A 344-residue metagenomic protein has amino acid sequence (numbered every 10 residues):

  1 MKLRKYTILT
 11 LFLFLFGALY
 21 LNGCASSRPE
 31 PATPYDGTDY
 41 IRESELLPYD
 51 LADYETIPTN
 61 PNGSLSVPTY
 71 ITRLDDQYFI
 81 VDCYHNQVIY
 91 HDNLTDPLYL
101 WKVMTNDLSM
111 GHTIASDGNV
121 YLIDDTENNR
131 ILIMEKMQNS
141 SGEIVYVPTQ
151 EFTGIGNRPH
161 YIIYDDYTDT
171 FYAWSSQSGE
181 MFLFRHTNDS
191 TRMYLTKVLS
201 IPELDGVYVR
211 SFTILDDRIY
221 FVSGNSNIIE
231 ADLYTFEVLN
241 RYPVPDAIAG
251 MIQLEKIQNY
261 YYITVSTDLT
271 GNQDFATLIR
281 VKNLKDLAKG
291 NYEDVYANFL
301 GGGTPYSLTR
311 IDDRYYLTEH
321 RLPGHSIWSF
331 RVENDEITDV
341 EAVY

Functional and structural regions predicted by a protein language model:
P31-S66: A short helix->beta-strand "capping" segment at the edge of beta-propeller domains
E55-N86: Beta-strand-rich domains and repeat architectures in extracellular enzymes and scaffolds, especially beta-propellers
T59-S64, K102-D107, Q150-G156, V198-D205 (+2 more regions): Surface loop/turn motifs at the tips and blade-to-blade linkers of beta-strand repeat domains
S66-Y70, S109-A115, G156-Y164, D205-L215 (+2 more regions): Repeated scaffold domains used in trafficking and secretory/extracellular systems, primarily beta-propellers
I80-Y84, I123-E127, D166, Y172-Q177 (+3 more regions): Conserved beta-strand positions in repeat-built beta-propeller and related beta-rich domains
Q87-Y90, N129-E135, S178-R185, N225-D232 (+2 more regions): Structural motif
D246-Y292, Y306: Loop/turn-rich, solvent-exposed surfaces of beta-rich toroidal or solenoidal domains
G302-Y344: Blade-level signature of beta-propeller repeat domains, shared across WD40, Kelch, NHL, RCC1 and BNR/Asp-box propellers
